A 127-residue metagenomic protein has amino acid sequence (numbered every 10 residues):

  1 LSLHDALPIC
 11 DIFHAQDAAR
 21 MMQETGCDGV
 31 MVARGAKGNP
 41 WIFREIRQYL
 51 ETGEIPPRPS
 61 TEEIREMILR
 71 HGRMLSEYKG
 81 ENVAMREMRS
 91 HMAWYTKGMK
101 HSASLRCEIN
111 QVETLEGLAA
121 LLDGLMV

Functional and structural regions predicted by a protein language model:
L1, Q23-V30, E51: Glycine-enriched alpha-helix->loop->beta-strand junction motifs that scaffold or abut catalytic
S2-L7: Short, small-residue-biased leader/transition segments that mark boundaries at the very start of proteins
P8-D11, E54, Y95, E108: Short, flexible active-site loop motifs that bind/organize anionic cofactors or intermediates
D11, T25-R44: Glycine-rich phosphate-binding active-site loops on the catalytic face of alpha/beta enzymes
Q16-D17: Short acidic active-site motifs
R20-M21, E108: Well-formed, non-transmembrane alpha-helical positions, independent of function
G38-V83, M88: Phosphate-backbone recognition surface of nucleic-acid-processing proteins
G72, S76-V127: C-terminal extensions of enzymes
